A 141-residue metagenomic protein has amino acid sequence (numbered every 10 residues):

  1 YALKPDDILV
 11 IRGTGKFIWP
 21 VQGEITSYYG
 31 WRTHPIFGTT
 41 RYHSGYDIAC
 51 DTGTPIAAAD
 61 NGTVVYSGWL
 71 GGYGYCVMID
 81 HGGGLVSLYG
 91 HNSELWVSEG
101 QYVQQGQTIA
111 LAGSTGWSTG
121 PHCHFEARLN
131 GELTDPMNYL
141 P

Functional and structural regions predicted by a protein language model:
Y1-T14: Alpha-helical oligomerization segments with coiled-coil/rod-like character
G13-P141: Catalytic cores of peptidoglycan-degrading enzymes
